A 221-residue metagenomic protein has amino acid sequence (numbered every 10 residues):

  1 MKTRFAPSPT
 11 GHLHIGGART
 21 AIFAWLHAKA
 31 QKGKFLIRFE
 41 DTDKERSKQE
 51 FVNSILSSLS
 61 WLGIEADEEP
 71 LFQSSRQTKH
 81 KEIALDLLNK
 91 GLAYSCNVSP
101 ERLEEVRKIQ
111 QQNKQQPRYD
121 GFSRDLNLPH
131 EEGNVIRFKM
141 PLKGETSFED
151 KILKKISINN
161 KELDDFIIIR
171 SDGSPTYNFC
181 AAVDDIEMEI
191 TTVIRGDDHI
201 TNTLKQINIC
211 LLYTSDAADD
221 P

Functional and structural regions predicted by a protein language model:
M1-I209, Y213: NTP-dependent nucleotidyl-transfer catalytic core
Y213-P221: Single conserved hydrophobic/aromatic residue that forms the stacking wall/gate of nucleotide- or nucleobase-binding
